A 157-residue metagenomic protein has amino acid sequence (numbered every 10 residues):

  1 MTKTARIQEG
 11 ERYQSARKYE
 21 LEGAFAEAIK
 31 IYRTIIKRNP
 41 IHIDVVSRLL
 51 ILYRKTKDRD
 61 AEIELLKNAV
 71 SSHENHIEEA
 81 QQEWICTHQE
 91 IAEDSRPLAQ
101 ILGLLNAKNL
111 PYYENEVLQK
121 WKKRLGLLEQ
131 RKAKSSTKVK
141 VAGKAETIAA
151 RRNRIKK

Functional and structural regions predicted by a protein language model:
R6-E20, S47: Alpha-helical tetratricopeptide repeat
K57-I77, K123-E129: TPR/TPR-like (Sel1-like) alpha-helical repeat modules
